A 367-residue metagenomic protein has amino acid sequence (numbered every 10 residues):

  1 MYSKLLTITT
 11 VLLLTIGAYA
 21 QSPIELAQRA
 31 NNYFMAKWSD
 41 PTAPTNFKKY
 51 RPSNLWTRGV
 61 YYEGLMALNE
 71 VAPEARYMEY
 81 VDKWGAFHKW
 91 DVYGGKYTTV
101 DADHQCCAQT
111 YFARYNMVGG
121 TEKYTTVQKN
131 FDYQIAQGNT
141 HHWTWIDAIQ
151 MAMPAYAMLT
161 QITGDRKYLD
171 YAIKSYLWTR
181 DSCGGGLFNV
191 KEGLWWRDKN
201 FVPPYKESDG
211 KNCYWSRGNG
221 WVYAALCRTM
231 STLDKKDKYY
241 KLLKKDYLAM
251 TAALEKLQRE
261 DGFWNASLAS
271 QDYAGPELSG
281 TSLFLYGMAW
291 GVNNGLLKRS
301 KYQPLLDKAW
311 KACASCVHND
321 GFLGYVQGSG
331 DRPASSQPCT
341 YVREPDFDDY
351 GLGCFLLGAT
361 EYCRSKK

Functional and structural regions predicted by a protein language model:
M1-S22: Bacterial Sec-dependent N-terminal signal peptides
V11, Q21-Y62, M66-T110, R114-V118 (+5 more regions): CBM-like carbohydrate-recognition segments
S39, P73, K89-G94, G119 (+6 more regions): Helix-capping and short linker residues that terminate individual alpha-solenoid repeat units
K123-Y156: Asp-box/WD-like beta-propeller blade repeats and closely related beta-sheet repeat scaffolds
I146-D147, A157-L268, A274-L285, L297-D331 (+3 more regions): Extended ligand-binding clefts on enzyme/binding-domain cores
